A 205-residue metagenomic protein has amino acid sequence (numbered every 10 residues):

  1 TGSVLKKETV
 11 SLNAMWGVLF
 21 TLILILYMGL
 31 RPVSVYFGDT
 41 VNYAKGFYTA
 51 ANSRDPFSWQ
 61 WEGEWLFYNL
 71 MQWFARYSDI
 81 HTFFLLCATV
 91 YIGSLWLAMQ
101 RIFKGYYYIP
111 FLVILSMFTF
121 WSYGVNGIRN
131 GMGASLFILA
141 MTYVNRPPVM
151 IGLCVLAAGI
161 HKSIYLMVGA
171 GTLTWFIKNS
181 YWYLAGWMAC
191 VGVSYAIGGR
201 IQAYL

Functional and structural regions predicted by a protein language model:
T1-L24: Start-transfer (signal-anchor) and selected internal transmembrane alpha helices of multi-pass inner/ER membrane
V41-A44, G171-L205: Alpha-helical transmembrane segments and terminal signal-anchor/GPI-anchor hydrophobic tails, characterized by long
V41-N52, P56-S78: Short hydrophobic/aromatic helix or loop-helix immediately within or flanking a transmembrane segment in polytopic
L86-F103: Transmembrane-helix motifs of polytopic, lipid-linked glycan transferases
M99-M117: Transmembrane-helix signature of polytopic, membrane-embedded enzymes that assemble or transfer cell-envelope glycans
G124-G131: Short acidic/glycine- and proline-prone juxtamembrane loop motifs at membrane-interface regions of multi-pass membrane
F137-V149: Membrane-interface transmembrane helices that cradle and orient dolichyl/undecaprenyl
V149-L173: Membrane-interface alpha helices of multi-pass inner-membrane proteins
